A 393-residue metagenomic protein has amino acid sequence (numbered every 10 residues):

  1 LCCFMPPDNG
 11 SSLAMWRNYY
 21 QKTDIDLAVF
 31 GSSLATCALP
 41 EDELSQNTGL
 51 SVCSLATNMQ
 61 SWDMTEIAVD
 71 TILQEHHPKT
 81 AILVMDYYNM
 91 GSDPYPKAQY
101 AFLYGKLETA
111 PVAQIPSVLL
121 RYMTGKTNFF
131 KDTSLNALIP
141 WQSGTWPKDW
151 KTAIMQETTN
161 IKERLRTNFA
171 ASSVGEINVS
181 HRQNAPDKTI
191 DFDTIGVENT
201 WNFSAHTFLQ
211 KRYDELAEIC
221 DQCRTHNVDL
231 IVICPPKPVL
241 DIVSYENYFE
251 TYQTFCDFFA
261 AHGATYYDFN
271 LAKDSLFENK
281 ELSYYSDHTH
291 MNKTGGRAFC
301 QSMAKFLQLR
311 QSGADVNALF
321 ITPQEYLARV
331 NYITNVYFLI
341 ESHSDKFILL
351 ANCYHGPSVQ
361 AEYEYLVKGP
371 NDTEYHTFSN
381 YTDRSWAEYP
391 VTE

Functional and structural regions predicted by a protein language model:
L1-C3: Hydrophobic membrane-insertion alpha-helices, especially the h-region of bacterial N-terminal signal peptides
F30, L34-L119: Membrane-embedded segments
A98-H226, F320-I333: Secreted/periplasmic serine-hydrolase-like ester/acetyl group-modifying domain
F208-T289: Extended hydrophobic/aromatic segments used for targeting, binding, or gating
S283-I321, E325: Histidine-centered active-site loop/cap adjacent to the catalytic His in serine esterases/O-acetyl transfer systems
A318-P357: Short, compositionally biased P/S/T/A/G/V-rich stretches that sit at domain boundaries
G356-V367: Solvent-exposed loop/turn segments flanking beta-strands in beta-repeat/beta-sandwich domains
T377-D383: Short beta-strand segments within Ig-like beta-sandwich modules, predominantly Fibronectin type-III
